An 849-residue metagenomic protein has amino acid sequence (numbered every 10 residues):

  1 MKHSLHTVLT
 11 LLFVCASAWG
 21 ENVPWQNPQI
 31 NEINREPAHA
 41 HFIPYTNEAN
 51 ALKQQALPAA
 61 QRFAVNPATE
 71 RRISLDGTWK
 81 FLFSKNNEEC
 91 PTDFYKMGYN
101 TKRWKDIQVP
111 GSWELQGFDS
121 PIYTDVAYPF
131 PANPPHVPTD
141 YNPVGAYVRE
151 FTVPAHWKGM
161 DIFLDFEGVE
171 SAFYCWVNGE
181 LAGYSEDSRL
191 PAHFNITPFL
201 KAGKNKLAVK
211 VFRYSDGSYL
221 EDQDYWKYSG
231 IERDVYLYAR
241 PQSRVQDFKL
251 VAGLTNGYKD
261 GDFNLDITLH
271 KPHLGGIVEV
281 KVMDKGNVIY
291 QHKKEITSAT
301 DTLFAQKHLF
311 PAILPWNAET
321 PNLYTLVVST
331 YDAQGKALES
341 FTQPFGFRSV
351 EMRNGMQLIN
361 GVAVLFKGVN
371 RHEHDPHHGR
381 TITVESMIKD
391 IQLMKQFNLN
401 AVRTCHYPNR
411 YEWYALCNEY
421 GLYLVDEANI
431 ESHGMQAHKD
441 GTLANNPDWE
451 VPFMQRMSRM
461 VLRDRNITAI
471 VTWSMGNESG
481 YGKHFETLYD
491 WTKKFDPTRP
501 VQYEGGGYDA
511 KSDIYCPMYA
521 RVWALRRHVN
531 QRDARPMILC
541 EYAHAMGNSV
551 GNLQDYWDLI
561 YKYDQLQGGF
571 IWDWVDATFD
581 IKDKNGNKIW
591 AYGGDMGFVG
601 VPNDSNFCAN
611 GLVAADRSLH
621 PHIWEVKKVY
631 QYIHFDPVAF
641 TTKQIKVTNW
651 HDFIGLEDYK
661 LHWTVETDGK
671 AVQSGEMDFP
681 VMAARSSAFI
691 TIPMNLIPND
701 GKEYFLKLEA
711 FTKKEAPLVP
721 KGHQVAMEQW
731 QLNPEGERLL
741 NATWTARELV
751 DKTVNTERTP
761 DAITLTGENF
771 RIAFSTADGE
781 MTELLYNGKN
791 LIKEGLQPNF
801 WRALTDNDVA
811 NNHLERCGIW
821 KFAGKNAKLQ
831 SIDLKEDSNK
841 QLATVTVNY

Functional and structural regions predicted by a protein language model:
E21-D93, K707, T712, G736-N799: Beta-strand-rich N-terminal accessory domains
N22-F63, Q116-D119, T124-V126, E180 (+6 more regions): Extended substrate-binding grooves/exosites of carbohydrate-active enzymes
P24-E36, I43-P44, K80-S84, S112-Q116 (+5 more regions): Accessory beta-strand-rich segments of carbohydrate-active enzymes
D76-P129, P720, Q724-Q729, A762-N848: Acidic-aromatic substrate-binding/catalytic surfaces of carbohydrate-active enzymes
V177, D260-I296, Q644-E676, T691 (+1 more regions): Beta-strand-rich binding/interaction modules
K201-K204, T268-E351, Y704-L749: Extended acidic/polar, glycine-enriched regions that form or flank non-catalytic beta-rich accessory modules
Q242-P272, P621-D658, T745-D761: Surface beta-strand/loop "capping" patches
K293-A312, G669-D700: Intrinsically disordered, low-complexity Pro/Gly/Ser/Thr-rich segments with frequent PxxP/GP/PP motifs and embedded
